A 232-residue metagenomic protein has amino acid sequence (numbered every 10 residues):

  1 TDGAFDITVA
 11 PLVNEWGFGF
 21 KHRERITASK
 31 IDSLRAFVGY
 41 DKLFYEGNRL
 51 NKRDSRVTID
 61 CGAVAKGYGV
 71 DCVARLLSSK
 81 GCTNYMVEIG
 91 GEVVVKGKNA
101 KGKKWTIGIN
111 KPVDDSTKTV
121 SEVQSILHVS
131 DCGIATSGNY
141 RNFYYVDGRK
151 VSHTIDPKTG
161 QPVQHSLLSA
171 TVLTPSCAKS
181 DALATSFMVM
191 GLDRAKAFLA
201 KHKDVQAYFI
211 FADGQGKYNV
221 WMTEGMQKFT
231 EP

Functional and structural regions predicted by a protein language model:
T1-P232: Mature catalytic core of soluble alpha/beta enzymes
